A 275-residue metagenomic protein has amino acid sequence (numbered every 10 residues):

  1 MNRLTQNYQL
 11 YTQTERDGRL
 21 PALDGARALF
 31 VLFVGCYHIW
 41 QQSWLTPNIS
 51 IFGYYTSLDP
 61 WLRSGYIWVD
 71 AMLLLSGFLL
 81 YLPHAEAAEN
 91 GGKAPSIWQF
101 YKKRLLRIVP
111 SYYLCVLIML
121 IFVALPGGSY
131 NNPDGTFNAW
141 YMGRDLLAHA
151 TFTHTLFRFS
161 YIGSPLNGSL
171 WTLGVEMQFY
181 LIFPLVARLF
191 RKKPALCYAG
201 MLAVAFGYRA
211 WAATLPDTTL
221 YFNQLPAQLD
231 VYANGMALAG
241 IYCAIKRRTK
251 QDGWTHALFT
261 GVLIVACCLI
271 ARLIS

Functional and structural regions predicted by a protein language model:
M1-A22: Short, Lys/Arg-rich, polar N-terminal cytosolic tail immediately upstream of the first transmembrane signal-anchor
N2-N7, F52-W61, K93, W98-K102 (+4 more regions): Membrane-interface helix-loop-helix regions
L10-Q13, Y81-R104, Y130-G135, K246-K250: Membrane-helix interface linkers and caps
E15-L29, K193-P194, G253-L258: N-terminal membrane topogenic signal
P21-A87, I108-Y112, D145, H149-H154 (+1 more regions): Functionally critical transmembrane alpha-helices in membrane proteins and complexes, commonly lining
F33, G65, A71-L73, L80-Y81 (+6 more regions): Hydrophobic alpha-helical transmembrane segments of multipass integral membrane proteins, especially permease/channel
S43-T46, S50, E86-G91, V123-N132 (+4 more regions): Transmembrane helix-loop junctions in multipass membrane proteins, especially transporters and channels
Y141-S169, L173-M177, L181-S275: Aromatic-enriched alpha-helical transmembrane segments of multi-pass intramembrane proteins
